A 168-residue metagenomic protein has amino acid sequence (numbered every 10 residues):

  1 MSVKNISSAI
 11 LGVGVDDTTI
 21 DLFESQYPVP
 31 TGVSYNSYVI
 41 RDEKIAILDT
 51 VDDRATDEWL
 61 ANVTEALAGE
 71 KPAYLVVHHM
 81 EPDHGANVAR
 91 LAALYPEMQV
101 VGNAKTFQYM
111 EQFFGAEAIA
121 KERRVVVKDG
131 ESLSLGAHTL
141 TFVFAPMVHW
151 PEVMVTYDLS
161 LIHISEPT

Functional and structural regions predicted by a protein language model:
M1-K44: Zn-dependent metallo-beta-lactamase
K4-S8, G102-V153: Metallo-beta-lactamase
A9, I40, D49, H79-E81 (+1 more regions): Divalent metal-coordination and catalytic microenvironments
I10-V15, I47-D49, T139-A145, S165: Active-site-proximal beta-strand elements of phosphoester/diester hydrolases
I40-E43, L135-G136, D158-S160: Active-site beta-strand termini and strand-to-loop segments that position acidic
I45-A46, Y74, I162: Structural motif
R54-V101: Active-site metal-binding motif and surrounding structural segment of the metallo-beta-lactamase
I162-T168: Conserved small/polar residues in nucleotide/adenosyl-binding loops
